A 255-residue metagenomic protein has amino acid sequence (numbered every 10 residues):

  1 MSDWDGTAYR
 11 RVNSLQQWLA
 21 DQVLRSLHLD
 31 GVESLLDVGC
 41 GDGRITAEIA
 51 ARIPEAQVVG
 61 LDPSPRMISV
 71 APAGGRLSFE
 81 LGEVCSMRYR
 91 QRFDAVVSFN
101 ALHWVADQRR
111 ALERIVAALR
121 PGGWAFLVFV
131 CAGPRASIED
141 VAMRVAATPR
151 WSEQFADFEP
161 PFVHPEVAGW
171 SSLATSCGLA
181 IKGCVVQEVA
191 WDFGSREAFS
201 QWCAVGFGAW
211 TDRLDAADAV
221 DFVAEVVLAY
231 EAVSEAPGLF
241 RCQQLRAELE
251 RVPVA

Functional and structural regions predicted by a protein language model:
M1-D30, R44-E48, M67-V70: Conserved class I S-adenosyl-L-methionine
Q16, D42-R44, P161-A255: Conserved Class I S-adenosyl-L-methionine
S34, G123-W124: Short glycine-centered segments of the SAM/dcSAM-binding site in methyltransferase folds
S34-V38, D42-M87: Class I SAM-dependent methyltransferase SAM/SAH-binding core
C85-V96: A short acidic, Gly/Pro-enriched loop at the edge of an enzyme's catalytic core that lines a small-molecule cofactor
A95-Q108, C131: A short SAM/SAH-binding and catalytic strip from SAM-dependent methyltransferases
V105-A106, L119-P121: Helix-to-beta-strand junctions that scaffold the AdoMet/dcAdoMet cofactor pocket in Class I SAM-dependent enzymes
R109-R110, W124-G194: Conserved catalytic/acceptor-binding region of the Class I
